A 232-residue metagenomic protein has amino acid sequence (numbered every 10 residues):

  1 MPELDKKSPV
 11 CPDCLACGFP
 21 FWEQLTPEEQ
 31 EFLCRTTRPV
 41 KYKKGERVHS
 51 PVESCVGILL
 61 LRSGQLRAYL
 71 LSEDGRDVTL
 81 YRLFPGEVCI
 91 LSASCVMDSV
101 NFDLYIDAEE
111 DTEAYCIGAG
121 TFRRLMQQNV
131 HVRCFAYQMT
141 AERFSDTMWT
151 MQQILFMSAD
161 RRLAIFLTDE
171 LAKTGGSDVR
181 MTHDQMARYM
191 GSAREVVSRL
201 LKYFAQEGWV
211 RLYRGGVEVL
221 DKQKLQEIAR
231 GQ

Functional and structural regions predicted by a protein language model:
M1-K43, A93-V96: Cyclic nucleotide-binding regulatory module and flanking cytosolic helices
G45, V56-Y69, F84-G86: Glycine- and acidic-residue-biased ligand/ion/polar-headgroup-sensing regions
V48-E53: Short phosphate-coordinating micro-motif centered on Lys-Gly-acidic
E73-L80: Short alpha-helix-to-loop micro-motif enriched in aromatics/charged/Gly
Y81-Q138: Cyclic-nucleotide recognition modules
E109-E110, Q127-S192: Polybasic "coupling" helices that flank or enter modular domains
A159, T168-Q232: Phosphate-/nucleic-acid-contacting segments
